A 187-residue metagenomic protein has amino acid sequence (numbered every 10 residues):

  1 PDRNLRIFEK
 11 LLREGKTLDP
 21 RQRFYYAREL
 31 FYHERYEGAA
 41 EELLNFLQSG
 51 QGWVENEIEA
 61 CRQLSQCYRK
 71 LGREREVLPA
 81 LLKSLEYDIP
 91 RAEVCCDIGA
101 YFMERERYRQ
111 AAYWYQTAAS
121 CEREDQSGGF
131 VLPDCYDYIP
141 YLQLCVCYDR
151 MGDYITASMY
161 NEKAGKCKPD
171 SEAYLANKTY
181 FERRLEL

Functional and structural regions predicted by a protein language model:
P1-E41, N45: Catalytic-site signature of metal-activated, phosphate-bearing donor transferases, centered on the GT-A/GT-A-like
K16-T17, Q51, E55, I89 (+2 more regions): Short coil turns that delineate tetratricopeptide repeat
R21, E55-E59, E93, D134 (+2 more regions): Start-of-helix register in tetratricopeptide repeats
Y25, Q63, D97, E104 (+3 more regions): "A position-specific structural signal for the A-helix of alpha-solenoid helical repeats
Y36-E37, E74, Y108, Y154: TPR-repeat structural position
